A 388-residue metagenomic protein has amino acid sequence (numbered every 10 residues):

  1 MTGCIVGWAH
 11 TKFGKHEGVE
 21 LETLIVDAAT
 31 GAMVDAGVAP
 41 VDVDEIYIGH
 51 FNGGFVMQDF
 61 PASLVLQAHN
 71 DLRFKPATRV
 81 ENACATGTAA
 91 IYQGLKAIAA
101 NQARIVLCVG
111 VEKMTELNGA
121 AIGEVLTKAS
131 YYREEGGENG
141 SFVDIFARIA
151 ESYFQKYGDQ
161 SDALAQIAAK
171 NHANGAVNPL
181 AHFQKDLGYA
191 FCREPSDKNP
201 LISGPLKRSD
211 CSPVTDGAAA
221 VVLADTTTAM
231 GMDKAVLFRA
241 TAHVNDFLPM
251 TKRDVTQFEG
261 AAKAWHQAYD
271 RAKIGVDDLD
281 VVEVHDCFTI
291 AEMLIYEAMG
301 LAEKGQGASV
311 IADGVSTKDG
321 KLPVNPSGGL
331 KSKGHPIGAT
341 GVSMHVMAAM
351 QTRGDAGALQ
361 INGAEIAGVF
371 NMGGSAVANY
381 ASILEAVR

Functional and structural regions predicted by a protein language model:
M1-A85, I149, Y153-Q160, H182-C192 (+3 more regions): Conserved active-site "lid/cap" helical segment
M1-E22, A165-I167, L201-K263, Q267 (+6 more regions): Condensing-enzyme catalytic core mediating Claisen C-C bond formation in acyl metabolism
C4, H16, N52-V109, K113-I145 (+4 more regions): Conserved catalytic cysteine-centered active-site region of acyl-thioester-dependent Claisen-condensing enzymes
V6, A32, V43-I46, G87 (+6 more regions): Buried hydrophobic positions in well-ordered alpha/beta secondary-structure cores of metabolic enzymes
V41-H50, P76-N82, V106-V111, D162-A169 (+5 more regions): Beta-strand segments within the central parallel beta-sheet cores of soluble alpha/beta enzyme folds
G53-P61, M250-D254, D286-A308, G320 (+2 more regions): Short glycine/threonine-rich loop-to-helix capping motif typified by GTGT followed within a few residues by an Asp-Pro
E81-E112, D144-N178, V221-T227, K333-A356: Active-site-proximal alpha-helical scaffold in enzymes
F258-A262, H266-T289, M293, A298 (+1 more regions): Extended C-terminal subregions enriched in glycine
